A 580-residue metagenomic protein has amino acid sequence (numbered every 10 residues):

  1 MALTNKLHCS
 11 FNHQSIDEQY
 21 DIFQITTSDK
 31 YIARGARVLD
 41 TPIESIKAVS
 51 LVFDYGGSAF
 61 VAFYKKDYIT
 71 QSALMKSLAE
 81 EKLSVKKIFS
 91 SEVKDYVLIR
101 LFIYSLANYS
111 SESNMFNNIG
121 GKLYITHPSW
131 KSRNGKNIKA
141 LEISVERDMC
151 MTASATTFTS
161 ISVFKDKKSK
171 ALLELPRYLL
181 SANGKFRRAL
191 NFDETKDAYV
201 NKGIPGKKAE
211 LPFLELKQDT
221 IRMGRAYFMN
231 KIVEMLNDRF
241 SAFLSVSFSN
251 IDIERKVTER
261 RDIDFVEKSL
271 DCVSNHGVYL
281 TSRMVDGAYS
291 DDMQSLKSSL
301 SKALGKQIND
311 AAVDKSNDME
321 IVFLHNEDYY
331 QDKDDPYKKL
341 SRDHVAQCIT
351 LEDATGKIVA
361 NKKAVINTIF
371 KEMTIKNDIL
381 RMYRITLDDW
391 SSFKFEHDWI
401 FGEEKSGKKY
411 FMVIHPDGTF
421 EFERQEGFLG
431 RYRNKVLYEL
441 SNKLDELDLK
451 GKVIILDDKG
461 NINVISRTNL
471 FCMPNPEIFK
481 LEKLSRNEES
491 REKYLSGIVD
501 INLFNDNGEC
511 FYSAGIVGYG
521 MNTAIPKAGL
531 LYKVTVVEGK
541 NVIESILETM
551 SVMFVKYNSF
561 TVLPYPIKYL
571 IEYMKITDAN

Functional and structural regions predicted by a protein language model:
M1-R239, F243-D252, V257-R261, L280-N580: Long, contiguous domain-sized segments
I263-C272, D310-A311: Membrane-penetrating hydrophobic segments
N275-V278: Non-transmembrane, membrane-adjacent beta-strand/coil modules in membrane-associated proteins and peripheral
